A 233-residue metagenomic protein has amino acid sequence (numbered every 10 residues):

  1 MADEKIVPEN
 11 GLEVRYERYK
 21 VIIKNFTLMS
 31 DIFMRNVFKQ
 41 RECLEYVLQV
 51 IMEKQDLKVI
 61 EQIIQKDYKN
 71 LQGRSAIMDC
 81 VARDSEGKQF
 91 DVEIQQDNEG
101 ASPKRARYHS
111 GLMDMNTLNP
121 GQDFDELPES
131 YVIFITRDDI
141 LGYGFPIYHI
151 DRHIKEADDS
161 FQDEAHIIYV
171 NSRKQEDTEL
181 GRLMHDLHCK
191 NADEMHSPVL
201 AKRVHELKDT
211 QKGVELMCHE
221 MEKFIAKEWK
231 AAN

Functional and structural regions predicted by a protein language model:
M1-P8, M34-V37, E61-I63, F90 (+2 more regions): Short, mixed-charge, low-aromatic patches
A2-K24, L28, I32, I51 (+3 more regions): Short, charged alpha-helical interaction segments and adjacent helix-coil junctions
F26-E61: Acidic-basic catalytic patches of nuclease active cores, encompassing PD-(D/E)XK and other metal-cofactor nuclease
L44, K54-K58, N116, D193 (+1 more regions): Generic macromolecular interface patches on structured domains
L57-L71: A short acidic/basic microdomain associated with nuclease active sites
N70-I77, V81-K212: Zn2+-dependent peptidoglycan hydrolase active-site motif and core
